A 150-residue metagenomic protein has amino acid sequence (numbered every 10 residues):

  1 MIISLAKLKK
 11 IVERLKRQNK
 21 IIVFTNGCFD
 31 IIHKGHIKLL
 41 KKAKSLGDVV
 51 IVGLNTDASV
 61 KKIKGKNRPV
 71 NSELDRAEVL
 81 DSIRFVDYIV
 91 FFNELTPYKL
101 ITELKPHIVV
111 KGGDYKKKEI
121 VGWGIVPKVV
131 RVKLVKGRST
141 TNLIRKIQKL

Functional and structural regions predicted by a protein language model:
M1-L150: Nucleotidyltransferase catalytic core that binds NTPs
